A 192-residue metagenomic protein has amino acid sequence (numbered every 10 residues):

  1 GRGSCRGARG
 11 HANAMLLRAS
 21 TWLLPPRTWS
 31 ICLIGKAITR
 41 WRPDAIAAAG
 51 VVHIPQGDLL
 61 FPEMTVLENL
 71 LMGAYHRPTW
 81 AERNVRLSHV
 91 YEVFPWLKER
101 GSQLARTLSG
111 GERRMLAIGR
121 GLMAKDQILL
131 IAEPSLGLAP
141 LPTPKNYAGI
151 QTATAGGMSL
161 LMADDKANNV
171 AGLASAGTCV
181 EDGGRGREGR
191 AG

Functional and structural regions predicted by a protein language model:
G1-G192: Glycine-rich phosphate-binding loops of nucleotide-dependent enzymes
